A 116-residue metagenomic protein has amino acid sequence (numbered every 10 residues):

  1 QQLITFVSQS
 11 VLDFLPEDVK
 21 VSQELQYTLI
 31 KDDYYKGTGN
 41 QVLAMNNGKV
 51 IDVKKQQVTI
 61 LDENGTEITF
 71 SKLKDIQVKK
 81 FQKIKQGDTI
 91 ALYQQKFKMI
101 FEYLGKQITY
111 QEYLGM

Functional and structural regions predicted by a protein language model:
Q1-Q57, L61, K85-Q86: Surface-exposed, glycine-biased beta-strand/turn segments
Q26-K36, T66-T69, F97-K98, E102-G105 (+1 more regions): Small beta-barrel nucleic-acid-binding modules, principally OB-folds
T38-N40, K49, T66, K106 (+1 more regions): Intrinsically disordered, low-complexity regions
A44-Q77, F97, F101: Zn2+-dependent peptidoglycan hydrolase active-site motif and core
K80-M116: Conserved, short, structured surface segments that act as functional micro-motifs
